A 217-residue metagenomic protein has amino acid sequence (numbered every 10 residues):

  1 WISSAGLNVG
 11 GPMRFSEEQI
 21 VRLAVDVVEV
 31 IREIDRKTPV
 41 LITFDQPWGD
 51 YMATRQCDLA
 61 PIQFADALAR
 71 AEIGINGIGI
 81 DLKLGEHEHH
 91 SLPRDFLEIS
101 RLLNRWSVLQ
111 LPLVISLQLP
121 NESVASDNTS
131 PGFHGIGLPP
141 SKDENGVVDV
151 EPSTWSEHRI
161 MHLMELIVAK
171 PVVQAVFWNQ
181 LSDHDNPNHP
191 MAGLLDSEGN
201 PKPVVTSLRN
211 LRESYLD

Functional and structural regions predicted by a protein language model:
W1, L23-D58, L111-V124, A175-D183: Aromatic-lined carbohydrate-recognition surfaces of secreted/lumenal glycan-active proteins
S3-S4, N76, I80-L82, I115-L117: Structured N-terminal alpha/beta-domain signature that marks small ligand/cofactor-binding or signaling modules
G6-E17, V30, R94-R105, L109-V114 (+1 more regions): Aromatic-rich peripheral "rim/lid" segments of glycoside hydrolase catalytic domains that contact and position glycan
L7-E17, Q46-A53, I80-P93: Surface-exposed cleft-lining segments at the edges of enzyme active sites
Q19-V27, P61, A67-A69, V204: Acidic, His- and aromatic-enriched active-site or binding-groove loops in soluble protein domains that engage sugars
E33-T38, R70-G74, K170-V172: Short helix-capping segments at alpha-helix termini
L41-I42, Q46-G79, R94-L102, V124-T129 (+1 more regions): Substrate-binding cleft/loops of secretory-pathway carbohydrate-active enzymes
R70-G74, K83, N104-P112: Short helix-capping and hinge/turn segments at secondary-structure transitions, especially at repeat and domain
